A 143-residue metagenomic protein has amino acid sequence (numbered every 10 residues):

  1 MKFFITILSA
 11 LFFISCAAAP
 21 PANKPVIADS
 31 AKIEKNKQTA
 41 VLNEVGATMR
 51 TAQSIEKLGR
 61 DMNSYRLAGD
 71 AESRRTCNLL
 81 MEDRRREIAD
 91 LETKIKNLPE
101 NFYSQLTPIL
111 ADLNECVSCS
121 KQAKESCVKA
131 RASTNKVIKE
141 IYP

Functional and structural regions predicted by a protein language model:
M1-I7: Sec-dependent signal peptide recognition, specifically the positively charged N-region followed immediately by
I14-S15: C-terminal motif of bacterial Sec signal peptides marking the signal peptidase cleavage site
A19-L79, P143: Immediate post-signal-peptide N-terminus of mature secreted/exported proteins
R50, P108-A111, V128, I138-K139: Eukaryotic extended alpha-helical scaffolding/oligomerization regions that serve as protein-protein assembly interfaces
S54-S64, I109-C119, K136: Solvent-exposed, amphipathic alpha-helical segments
L80-K124: Long, amphipathic, charge-rich alpha-helical segments that form helical bundles/coiled-coils
S120-P143: A charged, solvent-exposed segment within the mature domains of Sec-exported extracytoplasmic proteins
